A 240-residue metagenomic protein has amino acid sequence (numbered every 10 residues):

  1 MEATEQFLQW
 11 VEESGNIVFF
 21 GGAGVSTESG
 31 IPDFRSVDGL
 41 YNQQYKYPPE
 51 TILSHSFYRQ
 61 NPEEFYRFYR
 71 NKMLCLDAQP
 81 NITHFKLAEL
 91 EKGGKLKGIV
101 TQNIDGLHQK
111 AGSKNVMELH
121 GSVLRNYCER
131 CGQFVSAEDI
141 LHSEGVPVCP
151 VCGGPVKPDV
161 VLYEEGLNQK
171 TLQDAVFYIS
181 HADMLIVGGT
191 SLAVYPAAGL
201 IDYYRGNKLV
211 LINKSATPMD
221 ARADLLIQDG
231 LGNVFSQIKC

Functional and structural regions predicted by a protein language model:
M1-C240: Conserved catalytic core of sirtuin-type NAD+-dependent deacylases
